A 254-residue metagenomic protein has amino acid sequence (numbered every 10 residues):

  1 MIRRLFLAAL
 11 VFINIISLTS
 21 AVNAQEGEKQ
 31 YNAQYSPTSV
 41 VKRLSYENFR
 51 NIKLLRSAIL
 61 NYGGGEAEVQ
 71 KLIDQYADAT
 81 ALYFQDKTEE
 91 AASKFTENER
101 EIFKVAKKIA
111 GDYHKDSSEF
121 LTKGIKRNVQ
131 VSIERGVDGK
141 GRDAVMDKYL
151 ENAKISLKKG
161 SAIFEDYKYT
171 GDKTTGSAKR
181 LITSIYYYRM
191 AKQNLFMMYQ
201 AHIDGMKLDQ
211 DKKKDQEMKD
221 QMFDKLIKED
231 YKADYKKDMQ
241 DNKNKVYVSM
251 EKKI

Functional and structural regions predicted by a protein language model:
M1-A9: Bacterial N-terminal signal peptides that target proteins for export
I2, L18-A24: Intrinsic disorder/low-complexity segments
A8-S17: Bacterial N-terminal signal peptides
I16-T19, H202: Structural signature of transmembrane alpha-helix termini at the membrane-water interface
N23-I254: Long, charged/polar, soluble alpha-helical segments
